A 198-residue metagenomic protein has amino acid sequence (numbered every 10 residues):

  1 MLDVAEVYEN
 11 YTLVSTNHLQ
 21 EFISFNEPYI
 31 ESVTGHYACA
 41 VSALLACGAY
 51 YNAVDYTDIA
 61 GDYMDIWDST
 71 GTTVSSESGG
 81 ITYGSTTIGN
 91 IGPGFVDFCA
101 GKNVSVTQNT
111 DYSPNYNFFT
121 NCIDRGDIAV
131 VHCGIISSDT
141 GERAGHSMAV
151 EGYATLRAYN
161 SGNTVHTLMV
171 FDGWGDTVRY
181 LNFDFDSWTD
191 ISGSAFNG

Functional and structural regions predicted by a protein language model:
M1-S85, T167: Active-site-adjacent structural segments surrounding the nucleophilic cysteine of cysteine proteases and isopeptidases
V7-N10, P28, D62, T82 (+5 more regions): Intrinsically disordered, low-complexity N-terminal regions enriched in serine/proline/glycine with scattered basic
T34, A60, T70, S78-G79 (+8 more regions): Feature targets compositionally biased, intrinsically disordered low-complexity regions with long contiguous runs
Y37, L45-A46, V74-L156: Predominantly the structural core of cysteine protease catalytic domains
D55-Y56, N103-T107, A158, V178: Secondary-structure boundary/capping signal
N115-N117, C133-G198: Active-site signature of cysteine proteases
